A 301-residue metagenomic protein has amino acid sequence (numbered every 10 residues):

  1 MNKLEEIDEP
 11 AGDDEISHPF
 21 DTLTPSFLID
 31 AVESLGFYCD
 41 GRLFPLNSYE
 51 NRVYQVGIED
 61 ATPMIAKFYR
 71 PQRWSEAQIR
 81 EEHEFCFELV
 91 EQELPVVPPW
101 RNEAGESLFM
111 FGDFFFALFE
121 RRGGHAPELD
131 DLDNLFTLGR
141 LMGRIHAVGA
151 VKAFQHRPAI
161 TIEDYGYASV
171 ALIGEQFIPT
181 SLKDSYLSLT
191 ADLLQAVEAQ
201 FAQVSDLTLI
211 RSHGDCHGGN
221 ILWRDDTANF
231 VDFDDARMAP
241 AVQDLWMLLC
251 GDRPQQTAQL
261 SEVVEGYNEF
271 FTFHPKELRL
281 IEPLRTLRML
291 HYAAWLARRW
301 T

Functional and structural regions predicted by a protein language model:
M1-E103, D225-T227: Conserved NTP-binding catalytic cores of kinases and kinase-like/nucleotidyltransferase enzymes across multiple kinase
M1-E9, P19, P158-A202: Active-site catalytic-loop/activation-segment of kinase and kinase-like phosphoryl-transfer enzymes
E50-A66, P99, E198-L245: Active-site acidic catalytic loop and adjacent metal/ATP-binding pocket of ATP-dependent phosphoryl transfer enzymes
I58-F154: ATP-binding pocket architecture of kinase catalytic cores
P71, F114-L129, V170-I178, Y292-T301: A glycine-centered beta->alpha junction motif in the catalytic cores of kinase/phosphotransferase enzymes
P71, G124, A228, A236-M238 (+1 more regions): Activation segment
E128-S185, L209: A cross-family kinase active-site recognition segment
A241-T272, R288-T301: Active-site activation/catalytic loop segments of kinase-like enzymes and analogous catalytic loops in related
